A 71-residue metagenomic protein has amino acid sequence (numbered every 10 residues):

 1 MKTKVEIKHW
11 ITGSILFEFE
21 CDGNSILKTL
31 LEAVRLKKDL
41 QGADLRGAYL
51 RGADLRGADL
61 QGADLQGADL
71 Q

Functional and structural regions predicted by a protein language model:
M1-Q71: Extended, small-residue-rich solenoid/repeat segments and analogous flexible loops that form exposed scaffolds
